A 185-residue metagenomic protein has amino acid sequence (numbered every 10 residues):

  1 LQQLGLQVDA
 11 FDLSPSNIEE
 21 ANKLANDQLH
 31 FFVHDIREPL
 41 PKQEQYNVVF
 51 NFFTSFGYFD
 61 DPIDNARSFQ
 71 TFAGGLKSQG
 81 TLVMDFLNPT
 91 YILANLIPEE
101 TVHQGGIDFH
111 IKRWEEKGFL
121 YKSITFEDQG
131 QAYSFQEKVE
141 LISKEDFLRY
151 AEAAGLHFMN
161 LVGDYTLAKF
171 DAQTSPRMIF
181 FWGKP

Functional and structural regions predicted by a protein language model:
L1-P39: Class I SAM-dependent methyltransferase SAM/SAH-binding core
V8, L82-V83: A short hydrophobic/small-residue beta-strand
R37-V49: A short acidic, Gly/Pro-enriched loop at the edge of an enzyme's catalytic core that lines a small-molecule cofactor
N47-D64: A short SAM/SAH-binding and catalytic strip from SAM-dependent methyltransferases
D64-T81: A short glycine-rich, Lys/Arg-flanked "PGG" loop and its adjoining helix->strand segment in the class I
V83-Y150: SAM-dependent methyltransferase
K144-P185: C-terminal lobe and adjacent flexible extensions of AdoMet/dcAdoMet transferase-like proteins
